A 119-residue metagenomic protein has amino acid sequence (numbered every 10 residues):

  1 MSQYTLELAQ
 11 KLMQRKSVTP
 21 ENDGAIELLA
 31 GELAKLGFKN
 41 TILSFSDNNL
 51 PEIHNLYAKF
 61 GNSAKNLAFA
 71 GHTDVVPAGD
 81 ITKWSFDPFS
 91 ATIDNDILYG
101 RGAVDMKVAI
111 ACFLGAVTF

Functional and structural regions predicted by a protein language model:
M1-A103: Acidic/His- and Gly-rich active-site-bordering loop/insert found across diverse amide/peptide-bond hydrolases
D94-F119: Contiguous, small/hydrophobic- and glycine-enriched helical/loop subdomains that border and often "cap" functional
